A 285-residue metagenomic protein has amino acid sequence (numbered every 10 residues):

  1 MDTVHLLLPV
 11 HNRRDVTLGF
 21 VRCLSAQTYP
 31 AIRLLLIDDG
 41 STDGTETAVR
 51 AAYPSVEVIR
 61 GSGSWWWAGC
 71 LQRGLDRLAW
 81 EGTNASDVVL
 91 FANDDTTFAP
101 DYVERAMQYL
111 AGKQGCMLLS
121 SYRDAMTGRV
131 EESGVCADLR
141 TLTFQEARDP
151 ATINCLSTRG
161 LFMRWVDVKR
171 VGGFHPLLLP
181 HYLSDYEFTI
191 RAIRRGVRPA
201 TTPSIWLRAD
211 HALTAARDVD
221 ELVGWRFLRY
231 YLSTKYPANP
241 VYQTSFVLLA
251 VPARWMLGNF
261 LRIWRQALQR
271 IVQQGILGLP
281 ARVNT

Functional and structural regions predicted by a protein language model:
R22-A31: Short, acidic, metal-binding catalytic loop of nucleotide-sugar glycosyltransferases
D38-T47: A conserved acidic beta->alpha catalytic loop
G61-G82: Glycine-rich, basic loop-to-helix element that forms the pyrophosphate-binding segment of sugar-nucleotide handling
N84-T97: Short beta-strand-to-loop acidic/aromatic patch adjacent to the donor-nucleotide binding site
T97-E132: Conserved donor NDP-sugar-binding/catalytic core segment of glycosyltransferases
T143-M163, R229-Y231: A recurrent flexible, glycine/aromatic-enriched loop bordering the glycosyltransferase active site that acts as
L161, D167-G172, L178-I205: A short, conserved alpha-helix in the catalytic core of glycosyltransferases
T214-T285: Non-catalytic, C-terminal membrane-associated alpha-helical segments of glycosyltransferases
